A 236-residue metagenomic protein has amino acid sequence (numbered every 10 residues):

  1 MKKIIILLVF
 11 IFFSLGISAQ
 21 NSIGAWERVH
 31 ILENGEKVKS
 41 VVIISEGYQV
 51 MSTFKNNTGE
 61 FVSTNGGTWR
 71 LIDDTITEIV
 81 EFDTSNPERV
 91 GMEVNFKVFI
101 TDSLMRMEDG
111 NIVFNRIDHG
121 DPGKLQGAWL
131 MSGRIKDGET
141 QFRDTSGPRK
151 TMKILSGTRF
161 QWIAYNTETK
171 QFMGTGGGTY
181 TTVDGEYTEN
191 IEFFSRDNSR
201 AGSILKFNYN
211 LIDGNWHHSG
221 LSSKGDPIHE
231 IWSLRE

Functional and structural regions predicted by a protein language model:
M1-I23: Bacterial Sec-dependent N-terminal signal peptides
I17-I72, T77-T175, E186-E236: Lipid interaction determinants
